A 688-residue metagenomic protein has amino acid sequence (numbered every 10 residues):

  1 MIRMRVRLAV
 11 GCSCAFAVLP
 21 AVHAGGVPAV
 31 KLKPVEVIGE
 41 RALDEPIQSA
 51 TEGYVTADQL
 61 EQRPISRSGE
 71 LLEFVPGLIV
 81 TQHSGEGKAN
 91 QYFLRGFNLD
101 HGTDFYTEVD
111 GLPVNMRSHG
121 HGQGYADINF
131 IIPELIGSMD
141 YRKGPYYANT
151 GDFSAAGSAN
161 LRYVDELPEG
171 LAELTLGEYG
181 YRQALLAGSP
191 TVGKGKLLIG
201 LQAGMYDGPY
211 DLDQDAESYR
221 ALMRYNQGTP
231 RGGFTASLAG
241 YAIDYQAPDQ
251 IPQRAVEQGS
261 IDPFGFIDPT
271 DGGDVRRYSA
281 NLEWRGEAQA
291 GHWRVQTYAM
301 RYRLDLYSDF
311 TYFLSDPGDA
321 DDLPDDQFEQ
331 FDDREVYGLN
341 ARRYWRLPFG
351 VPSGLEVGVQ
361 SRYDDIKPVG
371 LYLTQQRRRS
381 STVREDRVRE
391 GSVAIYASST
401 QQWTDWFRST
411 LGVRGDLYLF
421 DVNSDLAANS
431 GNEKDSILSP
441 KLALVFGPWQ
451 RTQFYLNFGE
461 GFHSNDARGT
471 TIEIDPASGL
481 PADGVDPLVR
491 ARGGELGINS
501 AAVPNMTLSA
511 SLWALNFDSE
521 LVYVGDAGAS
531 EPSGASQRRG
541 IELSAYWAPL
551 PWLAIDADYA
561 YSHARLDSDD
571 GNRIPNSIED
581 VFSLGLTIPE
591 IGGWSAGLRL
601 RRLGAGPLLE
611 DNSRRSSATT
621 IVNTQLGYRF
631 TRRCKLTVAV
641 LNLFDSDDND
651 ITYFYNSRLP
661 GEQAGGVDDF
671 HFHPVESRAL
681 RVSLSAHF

Functional and structural regions predicted by a protein language model:
K33-S66, E86-Q91: N-terminal periplasmic "start-of-domain" segments of outer-membrane beta-barrel proteins
L60, W513, A605, Y628-F688: C-terminal beta-signal and adjacent terminal beta-strands/loops of Gram-negative outer-membrane beta-barrel proteins
G69, E73-M116: Extracytoplasmic beta-strand/coil segments of soluble accessory domains associated with Gram-negative outer-membrane
L112-K143, L161-Y163, R254-V256, V485: Short acidic/polar hinge/loop motifs at secondary-structure boundaries that mediate gating or recognition
L171, L176-M205, Y210-P248, T270-H292 (+4 more regions): Transmembrane beta-barrel wall of Gram-negative outer-membrane proteins
G233-A239, G273-D425, G447, M506-L512 (+1 more regions): Face-selective signature of the C-terminal outer-membrane beta-barrel domain
E283, H292-F310, G447-G459, H463 (+3 more regions): Membrane-embedded beta-barrel scaffold of Gram-negative outer-membrane proteins
R343-Y344, Q402-D405, S409, L417-Y418 (+3 more regions): Gram-negative outer-membrane beta-barrel transporters
